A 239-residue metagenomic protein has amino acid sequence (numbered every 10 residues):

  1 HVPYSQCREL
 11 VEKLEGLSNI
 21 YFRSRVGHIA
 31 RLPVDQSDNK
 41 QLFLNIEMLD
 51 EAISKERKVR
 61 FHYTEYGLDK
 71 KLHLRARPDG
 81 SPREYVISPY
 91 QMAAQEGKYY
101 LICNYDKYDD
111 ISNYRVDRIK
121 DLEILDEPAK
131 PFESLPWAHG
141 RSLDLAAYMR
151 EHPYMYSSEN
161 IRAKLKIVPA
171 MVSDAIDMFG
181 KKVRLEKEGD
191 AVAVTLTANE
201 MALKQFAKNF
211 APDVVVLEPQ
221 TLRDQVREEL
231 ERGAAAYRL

Functional and structural regions predicted by a protein language model:
H1-L72: Bulky hydrophobic/aromatic content
L44, G80-P82, V86-S88, N160 (+1 more regions): Short beta-strand-initiation
D50-S112: Loop-centered beta-sheet repeat module
E84-V86, N113-V116, K164, A193-T195: Well-ordered beta-strand positions in beta-sheet-rich domains
G97-K98, D117, E188-V192: Beta-strand-connecting loop/turn residues
Y108-L145: Flexible linker/loop signature enriched in Pro/Ser/Thr and Pro/Gly
S142-L239: Polybasic (Lys/Arg-rich)
